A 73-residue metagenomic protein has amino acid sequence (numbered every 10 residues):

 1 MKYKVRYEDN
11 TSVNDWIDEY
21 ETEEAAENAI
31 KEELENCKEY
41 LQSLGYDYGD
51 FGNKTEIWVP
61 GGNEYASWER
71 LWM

Functional and structural regions predicted by a protein language model:
M1-W16: Short aromatic-glycine-(Arg/Gly/Cys) micro-motifs in beta-strand/loop hairpins
D15-D18, A66: Short beta-strand segments
E19-E23: Conserved aromatic
A26-I30: Short amphipathic alpha-helices within nucleic acid-binding modules
E35-M73: Short, mixed-charge low-complexity intrinsically disordered segments
